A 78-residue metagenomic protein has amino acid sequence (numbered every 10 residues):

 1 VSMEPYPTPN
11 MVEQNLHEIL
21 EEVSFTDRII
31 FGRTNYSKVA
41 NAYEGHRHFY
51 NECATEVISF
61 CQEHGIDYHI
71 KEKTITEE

Functional and structural regions predicted by a protein language model:
E4: Conserved, mostly hydrophobic/aromatic
T8: Short acidic loop-to-helix transition motifs that present clustered carboxylates
M11-E78: Auxiliary Fe-S-binding modules of radical SAM enzymes
